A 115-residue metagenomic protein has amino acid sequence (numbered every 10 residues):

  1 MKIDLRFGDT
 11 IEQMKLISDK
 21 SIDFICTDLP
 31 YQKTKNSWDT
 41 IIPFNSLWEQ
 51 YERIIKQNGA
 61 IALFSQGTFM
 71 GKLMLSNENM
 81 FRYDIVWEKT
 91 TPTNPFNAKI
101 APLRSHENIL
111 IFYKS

Functional and structural regions predicted by a protein language model:
K2-S115: Core catalytic lobe of class I
